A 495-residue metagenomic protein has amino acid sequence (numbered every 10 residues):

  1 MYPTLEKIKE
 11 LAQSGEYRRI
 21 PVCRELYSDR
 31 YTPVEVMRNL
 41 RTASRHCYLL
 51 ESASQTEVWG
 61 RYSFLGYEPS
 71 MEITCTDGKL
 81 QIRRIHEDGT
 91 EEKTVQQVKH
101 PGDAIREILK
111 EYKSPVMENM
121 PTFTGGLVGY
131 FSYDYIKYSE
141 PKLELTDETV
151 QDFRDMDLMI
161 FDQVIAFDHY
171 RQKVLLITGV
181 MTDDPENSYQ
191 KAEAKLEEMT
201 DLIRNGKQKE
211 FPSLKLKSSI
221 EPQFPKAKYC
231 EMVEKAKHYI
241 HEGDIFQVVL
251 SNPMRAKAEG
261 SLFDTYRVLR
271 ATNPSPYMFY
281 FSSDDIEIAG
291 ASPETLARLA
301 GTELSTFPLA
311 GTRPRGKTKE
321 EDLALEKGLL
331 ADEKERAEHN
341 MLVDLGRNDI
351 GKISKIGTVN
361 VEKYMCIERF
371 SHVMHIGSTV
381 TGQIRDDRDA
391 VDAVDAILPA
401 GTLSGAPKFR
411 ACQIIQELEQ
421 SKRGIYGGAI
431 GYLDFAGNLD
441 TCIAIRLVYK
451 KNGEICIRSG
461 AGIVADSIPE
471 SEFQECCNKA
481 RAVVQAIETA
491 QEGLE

Functional and structural regions predicted by a protein language model:
M1-E495: Extended alpha-helical targeting/anchoring segments, especially N-terminal organellar/secretory targeting helices
